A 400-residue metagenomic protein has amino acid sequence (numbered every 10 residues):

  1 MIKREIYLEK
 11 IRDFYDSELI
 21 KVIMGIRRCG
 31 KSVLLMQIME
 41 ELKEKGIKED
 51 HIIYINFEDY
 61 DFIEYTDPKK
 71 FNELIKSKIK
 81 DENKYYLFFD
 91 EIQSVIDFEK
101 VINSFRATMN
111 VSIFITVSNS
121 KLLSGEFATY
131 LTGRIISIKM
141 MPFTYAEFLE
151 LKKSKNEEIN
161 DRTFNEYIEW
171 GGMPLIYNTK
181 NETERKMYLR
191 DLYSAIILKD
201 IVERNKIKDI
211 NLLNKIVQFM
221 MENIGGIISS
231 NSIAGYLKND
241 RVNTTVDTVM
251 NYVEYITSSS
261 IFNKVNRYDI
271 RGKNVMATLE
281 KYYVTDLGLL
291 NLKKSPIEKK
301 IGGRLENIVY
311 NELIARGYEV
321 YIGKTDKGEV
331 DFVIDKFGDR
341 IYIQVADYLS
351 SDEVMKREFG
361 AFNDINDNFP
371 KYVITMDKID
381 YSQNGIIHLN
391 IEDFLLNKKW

Functional and structural regions predicted by a protein language model:
I2-D16: Pre-Walker A adenine-sensing motif
I23: Hydrophobic anchor at the beta1->P-loop junction of P-loop NTPases
K31: Conserved lysine of the Walker
L34, I38: Hydrophobic positions on the alpha1 helix immediately C-terminal to the Walker A/P-loop
Y54-E82: Short glycine-rich substrate-engagement loop in P-loop NTPases that contacts/grips substrate
S118-S120, S124-I227, S260: Interdomain motor-coupling "hinge/lid" segment immediately C-terminal to the ATP-binding subdomain of NTP-driven enzymes
E182-R340: Accessory nucleic acid-recognition modules appended to NTPase machines
G323, D347-E392: Catalytic cores of nucleic-acid endonucleases
